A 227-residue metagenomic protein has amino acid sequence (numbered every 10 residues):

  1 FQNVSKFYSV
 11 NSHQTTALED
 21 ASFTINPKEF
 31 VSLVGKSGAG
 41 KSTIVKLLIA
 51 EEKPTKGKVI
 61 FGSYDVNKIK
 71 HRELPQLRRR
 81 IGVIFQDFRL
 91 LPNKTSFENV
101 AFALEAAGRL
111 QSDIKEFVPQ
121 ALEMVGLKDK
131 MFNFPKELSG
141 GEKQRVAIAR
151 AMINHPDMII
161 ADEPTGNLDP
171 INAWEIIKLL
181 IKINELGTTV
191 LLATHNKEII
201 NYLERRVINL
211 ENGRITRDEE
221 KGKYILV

Functional and structural regions predicted by a protein language model:
V34-K36: The feature captures the beta-strand-to-loop junction immediately N-terminal to the Walker
I49: Helix-to-loop junction immediately C-terminal to a conserved catalytic motif
G57-D65: Conserved ABC transporter NBD signature motif
K94-F102: Short coil-to-helix segment of the ABC ATPase nucleotide-binding domain corresponding to the Q-loop/switch region
F134-L138, E142: Conserved ABC ATPase signature
H155: Conserved catalytic motifs of ABC-family nucleotide-binding domains
I159-D162: Catalytic Walker B motif of ABC-type/P-loop ATPase nucleotide-binding domains
